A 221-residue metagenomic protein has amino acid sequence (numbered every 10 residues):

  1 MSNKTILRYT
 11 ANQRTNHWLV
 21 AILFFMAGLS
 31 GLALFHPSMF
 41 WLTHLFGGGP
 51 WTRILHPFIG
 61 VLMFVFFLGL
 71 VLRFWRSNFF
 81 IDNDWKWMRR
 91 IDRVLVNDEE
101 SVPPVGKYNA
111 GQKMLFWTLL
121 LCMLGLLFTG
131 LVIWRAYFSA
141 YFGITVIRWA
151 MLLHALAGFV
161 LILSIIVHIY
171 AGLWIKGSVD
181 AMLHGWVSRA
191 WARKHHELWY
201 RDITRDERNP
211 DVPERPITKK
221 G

Functional and structural regions predicted by a protein language model:
M1-G221: Membrane-embedded alpha-helical bundles that constitute the cytochrome b-like, heme-associated redox core of multi-pass
